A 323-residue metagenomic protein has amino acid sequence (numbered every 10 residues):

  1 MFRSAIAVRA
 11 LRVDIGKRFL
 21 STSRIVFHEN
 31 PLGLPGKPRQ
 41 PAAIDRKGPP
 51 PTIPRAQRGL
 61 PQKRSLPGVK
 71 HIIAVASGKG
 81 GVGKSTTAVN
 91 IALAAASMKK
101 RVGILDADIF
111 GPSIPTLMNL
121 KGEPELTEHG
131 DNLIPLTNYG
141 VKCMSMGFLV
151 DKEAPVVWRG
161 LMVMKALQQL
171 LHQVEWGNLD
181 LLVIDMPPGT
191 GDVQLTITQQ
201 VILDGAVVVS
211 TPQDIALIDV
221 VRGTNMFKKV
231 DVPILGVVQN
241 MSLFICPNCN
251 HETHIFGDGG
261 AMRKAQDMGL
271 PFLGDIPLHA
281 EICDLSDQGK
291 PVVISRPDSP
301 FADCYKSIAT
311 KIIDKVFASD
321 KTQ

Functional and structural regions predicted by a protein language model:
F2-G78, E123, V316, D320: Extreme N-terminal, non-catalytic leader segments that precede Walker-type/kinase nucleotide-binding cores
L66, G111, V157-Q168, G191 (+5 more regions): Amphipathic alpha-helical transducer elements in NTP-driven molecular machines
V69, G80, D106, I114 (+8 more regions): Residue-level signature of catalytic and energy-coupling elements of molecular machines, predominantly ATP/GTP-dependent
H71-I109, T224: Walker A/P-loop phosphate-binding motif and the immediately C-terminal alpha-helix
K99-W158, M164-H172: Phosphate-binding loop that captures ATP/GTP phosphates
D180-D287: Conserved catalytic-core segment of NTP-binding enzymes
Q288-F301: C-terminal boundary of histidine-terminating zinc-finger modules
A309-Q323: Short, hydrophobic alpha-helical segments
